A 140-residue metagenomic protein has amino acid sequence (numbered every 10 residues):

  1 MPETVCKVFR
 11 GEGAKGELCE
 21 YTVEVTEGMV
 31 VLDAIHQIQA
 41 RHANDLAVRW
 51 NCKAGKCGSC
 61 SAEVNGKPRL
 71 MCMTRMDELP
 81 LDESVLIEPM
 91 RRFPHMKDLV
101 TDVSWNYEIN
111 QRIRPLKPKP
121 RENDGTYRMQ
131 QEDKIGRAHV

Functional and structural regions predicted by a protein language model:
M1-R137: Signature of N-terminal electron-transfer/Fe-S-associated modules in redox systems
